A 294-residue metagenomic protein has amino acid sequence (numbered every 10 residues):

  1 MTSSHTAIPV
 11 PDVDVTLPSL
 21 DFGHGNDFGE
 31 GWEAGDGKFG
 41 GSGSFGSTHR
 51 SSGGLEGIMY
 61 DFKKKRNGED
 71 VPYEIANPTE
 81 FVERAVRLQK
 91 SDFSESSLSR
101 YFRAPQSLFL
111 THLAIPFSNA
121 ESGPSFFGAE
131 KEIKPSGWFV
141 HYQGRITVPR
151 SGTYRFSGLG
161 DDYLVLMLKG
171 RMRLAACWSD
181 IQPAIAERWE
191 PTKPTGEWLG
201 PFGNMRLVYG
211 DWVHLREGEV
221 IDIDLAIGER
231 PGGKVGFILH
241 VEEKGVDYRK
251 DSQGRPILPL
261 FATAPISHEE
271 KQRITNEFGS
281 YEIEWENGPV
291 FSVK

Functional and structural regions predicted by a protein language model:
M1-T6: Short amphipathic alpha-helical segments with a strong bias for extreme N-terminal helices that act as topogenic signals
P11, V15-P18, G23, G29-K294: Acidic/polar, compositionally biased interaction segments
